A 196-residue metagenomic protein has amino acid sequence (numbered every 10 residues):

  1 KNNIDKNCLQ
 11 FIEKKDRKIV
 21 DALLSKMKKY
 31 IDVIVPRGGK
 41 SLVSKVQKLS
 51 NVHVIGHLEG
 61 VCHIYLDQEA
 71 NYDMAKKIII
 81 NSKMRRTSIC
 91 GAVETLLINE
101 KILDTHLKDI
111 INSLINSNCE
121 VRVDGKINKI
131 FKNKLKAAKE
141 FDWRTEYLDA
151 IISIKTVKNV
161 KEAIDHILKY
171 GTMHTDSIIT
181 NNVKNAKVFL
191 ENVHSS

Functional and structural regions predicted by a protein language model:
K1-E69: Rossmann-like NAD(P) dinucleotide-binding subdomain of oxidoreductase/dehydrogenase enzymes
N7-Q10, I31-V33, V52-I55, H63-I64 (+5 more regions): Structural motif
V20-D21, S44, K76, K161-I164 (+1 more regions): Short hydrophobic/charged patches on amphipathic alpha-helices used for structural packing and interfaces
I34, N99, A163: Residue-level signal for inorganic ion chemistry
V43-D149: ALDH superfamily catalytic-core signature
K139-S196: Conserved C-terminal structural/oligomerization subdomain of aldehyde/semialdehyde dehydrogenase
